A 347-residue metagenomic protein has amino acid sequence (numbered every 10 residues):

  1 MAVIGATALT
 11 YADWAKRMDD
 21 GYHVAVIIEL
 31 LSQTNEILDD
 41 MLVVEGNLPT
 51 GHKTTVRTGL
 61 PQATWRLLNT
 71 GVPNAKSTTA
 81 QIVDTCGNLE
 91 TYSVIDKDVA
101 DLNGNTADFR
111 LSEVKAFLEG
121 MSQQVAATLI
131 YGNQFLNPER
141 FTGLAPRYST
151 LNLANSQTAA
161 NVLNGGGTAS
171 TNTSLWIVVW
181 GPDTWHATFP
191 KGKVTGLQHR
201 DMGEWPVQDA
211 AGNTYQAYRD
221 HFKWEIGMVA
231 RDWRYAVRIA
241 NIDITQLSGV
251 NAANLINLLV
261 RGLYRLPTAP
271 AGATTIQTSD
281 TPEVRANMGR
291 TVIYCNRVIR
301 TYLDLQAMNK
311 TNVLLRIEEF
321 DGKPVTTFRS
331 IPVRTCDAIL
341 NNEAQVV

Functional and structural regions predicted by a protein language model:
A2-D40, H52, N74-V347: Core alpha/beta structural scaffold of self-assembling particle/tube/pore-forming proteins
L42-G46: Short secondary-structure boundary/capping segments within folded domains
L48-A80: N-terminal low-complexity, intrinsically disordered segments
